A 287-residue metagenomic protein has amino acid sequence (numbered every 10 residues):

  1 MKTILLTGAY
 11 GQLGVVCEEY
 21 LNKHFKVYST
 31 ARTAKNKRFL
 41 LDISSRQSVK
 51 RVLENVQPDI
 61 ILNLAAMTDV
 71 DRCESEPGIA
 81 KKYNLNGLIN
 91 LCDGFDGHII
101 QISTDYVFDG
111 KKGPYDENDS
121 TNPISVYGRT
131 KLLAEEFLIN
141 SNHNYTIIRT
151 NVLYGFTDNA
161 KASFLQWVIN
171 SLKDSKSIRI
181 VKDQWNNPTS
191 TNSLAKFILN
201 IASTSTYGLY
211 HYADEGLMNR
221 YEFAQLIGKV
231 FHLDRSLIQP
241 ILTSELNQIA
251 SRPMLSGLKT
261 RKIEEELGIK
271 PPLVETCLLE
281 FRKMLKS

Functional and structural regions predicted by a protein language model:
K2-K23: N-terminal Rossmann NAD(P)H-binding glycine-rich loop of SDR-like oxidoreductase domains
R32-Q47: Rossmann-fold cofactor-recognition segment
I43-Y83: NAD(P)H-binding glycine-rich loop region in Rossmannoid oxidoreductase-like domains and their noncatalytic homologs
S75-I100, E135: NAD(P)-cofactor binding segment of oxidoreductase domains
I89-N122: Conserved Rossmann-fold NAD(P)-dependent oxidoreductase catalytic core, especially the SDR/UDP-sugar
E136-N186, S193, L199: NAD(P)-dependent short-chain dehydrogenase/reductase
F197, T204-I249, M254-L255: Mid/C-terminal beta-alpha module of Rossmann-like enzyme folds, strongest in SDR-family dehydrogenases/epimerases
N219-Q225, L242-K286: Conserved C-terminal active-site "lid" loop/helix of NAD(P)H-dependent oxidoreductases that clamps the redox cofactor
